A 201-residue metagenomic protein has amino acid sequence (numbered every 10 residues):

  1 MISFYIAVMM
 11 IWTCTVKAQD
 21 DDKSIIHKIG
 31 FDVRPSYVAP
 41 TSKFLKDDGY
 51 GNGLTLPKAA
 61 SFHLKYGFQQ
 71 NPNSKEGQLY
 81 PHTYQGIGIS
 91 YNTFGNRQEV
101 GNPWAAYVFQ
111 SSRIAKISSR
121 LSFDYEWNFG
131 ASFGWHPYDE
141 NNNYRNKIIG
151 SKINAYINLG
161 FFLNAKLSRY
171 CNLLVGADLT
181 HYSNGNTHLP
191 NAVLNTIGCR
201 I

Functional and structural regions predicted by a protein language model:
T13-T15: N-terminal signal peptide c-region/cleavage motif recognized by signal peptidases
Q19-I26, N71-H82, Q98-V100, A115-F123 (+1 more regions): Short loop/turn motifs that connect adjacent beta-strands in outer-membrane beta-barrel proteins
Q19-Q69: Short glycine/proline- and aromatic-enriched beta-strand/turn motifs that initiate or cap beta-hairpins
I25, L56-F62, V100-A106, S151-I157 (+1 more regions): Residues that define the transmembrane beta-barrel architecture of outer-membrane proteins
H27-V33, T83-I87, A106, L121-F129 (+2 more regions): Transmembrane beta-strands of outer-membrane beta-barrel proteins
F31, F62-F68, V108-I114, W127-A131 (+3 more regions): Residues on the lipid-exposed face of transmembrane beta-strands in outer-membrane beta-barrel proteins
V33-A39, F68-Q70, I89-G95, F129-P137 (+1 more regions): Transmembrane beta-strands of outer-membrane beta-barrel pores
D48-G53, F94-R97, N143-I149, G185-N191: Extracellular loop and loop/strand-boundary signature of outer-membrane beta-barrel proteins
